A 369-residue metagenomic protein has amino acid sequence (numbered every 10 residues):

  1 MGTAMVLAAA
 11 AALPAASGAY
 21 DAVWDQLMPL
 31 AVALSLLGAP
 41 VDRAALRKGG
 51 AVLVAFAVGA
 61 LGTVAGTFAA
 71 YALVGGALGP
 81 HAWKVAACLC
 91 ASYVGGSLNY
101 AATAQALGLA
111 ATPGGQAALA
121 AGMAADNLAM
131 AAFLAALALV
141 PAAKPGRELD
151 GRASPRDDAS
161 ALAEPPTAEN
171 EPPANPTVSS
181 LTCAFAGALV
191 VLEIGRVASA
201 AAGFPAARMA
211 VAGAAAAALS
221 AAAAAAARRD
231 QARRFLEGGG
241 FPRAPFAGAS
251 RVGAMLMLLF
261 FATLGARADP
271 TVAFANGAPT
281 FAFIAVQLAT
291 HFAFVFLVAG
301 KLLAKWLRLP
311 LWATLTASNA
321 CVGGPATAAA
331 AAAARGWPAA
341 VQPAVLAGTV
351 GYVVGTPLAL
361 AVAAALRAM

Functional and structural regions predicted by a protein language model:
M1-G2, G18-A19, A31, R47-A227 (+3 more regions): Alpha-helical transmembrane segments of multi-pass small-molecule/ion transporters
M1-S17: A generic N-terminal leader/anchor concept
M5, P40-R43, K48, A249-G253 (+1 more regions): Membrane-interfacial helix-loop segments of redox and metal-homeostasis proteins, especially TM-loop-TM junctions
V6-A10, Q26-A39: Central hydrophobic cores of alpha-helical transmembrane segments in multi-pass inner-membrane proteins across all
A16-Y20, F246-A249: Short, motif-level signal for alpha-helix interfacial/capping segments enriched in acidic residues and aromatics/proline
A22-L27, R251-M257: Alpha-helical membrane segments and adjacent membrane-interface helices in multi-pass membrane proteins
A86, A244-R251: Alpha-helical transmembrane segments of integral membrane proteins, especially early/N-terminal helices
